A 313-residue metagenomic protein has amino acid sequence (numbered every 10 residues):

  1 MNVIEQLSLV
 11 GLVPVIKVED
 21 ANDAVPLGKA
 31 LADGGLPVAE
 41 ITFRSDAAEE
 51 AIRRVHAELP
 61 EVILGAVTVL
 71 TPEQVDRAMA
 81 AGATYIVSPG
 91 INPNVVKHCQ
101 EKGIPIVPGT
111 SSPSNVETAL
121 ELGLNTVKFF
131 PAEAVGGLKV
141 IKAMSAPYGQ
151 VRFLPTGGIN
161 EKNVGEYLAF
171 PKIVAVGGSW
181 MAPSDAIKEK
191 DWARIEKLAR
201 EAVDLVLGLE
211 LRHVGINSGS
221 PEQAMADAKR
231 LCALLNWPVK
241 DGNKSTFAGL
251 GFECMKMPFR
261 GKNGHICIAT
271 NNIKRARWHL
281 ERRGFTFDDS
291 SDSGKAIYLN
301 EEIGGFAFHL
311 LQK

Functional and structural regions predicted by a protein language model:
M1-A81, E101, E161, E189-D204 (+1 more regions): Conserved N-terminal beta1-alpha1 strand-loop-helix module at the mouth
V3-K17, V203-A228, G261-I268: N-terminal beta-strand motif that seeds the catalytic metal site of vicinal oxygen chelate
K17-E19, A66-P72, S88-N92, P108-P113 (+2 more regions): Glycine-rich beta-to-alpha transition loops that act as phosphate-gripper elements at the mouths of alpha/beta enzyme
L27, R44-D46, G215-M255, A276-W278 (+2 more regions): Core segments of cupin and vicinal oxygen chelate
L27, T71-A81, S114-L122, K139 (+1 more regions): Catalytic cores of alpha/beta
A32-P37, E58-E61, M79-I86, E101-V107 (+3 more regions): Glycine-enriched alpha-helix->loop->beta-strand junction motifs that scaffold or abut catalytic
P89-V95, K128-L138, K172-I195: Glycine-rich phosphate-binding active-site loops on the catalytic face of alpha/beta enzymes
E196, G251-M257, W278-K313: Vicinal oxygen chelate
